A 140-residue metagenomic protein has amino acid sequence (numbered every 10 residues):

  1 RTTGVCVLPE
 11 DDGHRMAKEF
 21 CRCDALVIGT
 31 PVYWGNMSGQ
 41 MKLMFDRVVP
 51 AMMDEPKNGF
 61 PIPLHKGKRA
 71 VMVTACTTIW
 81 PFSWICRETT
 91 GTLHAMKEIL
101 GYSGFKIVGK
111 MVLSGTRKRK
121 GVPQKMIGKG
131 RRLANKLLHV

Functional and structural regions predicted by a protein language model:
R1-L8: Local cysteine-cluster metal-coordination motifs and their immediate loop/turn environment, predominantly Fe-S cluster
T2, F60-P61, I107: Glycine-rich, flexible loop/turn motifs
L8-K97: Helix-loop-strand module that forms the ligand-binding subsite of alpha/beta enzymes
P9, F82, C86-V140: Glycine-rich phosphate/pyrophosphate-binding loop and the adjoining helix
